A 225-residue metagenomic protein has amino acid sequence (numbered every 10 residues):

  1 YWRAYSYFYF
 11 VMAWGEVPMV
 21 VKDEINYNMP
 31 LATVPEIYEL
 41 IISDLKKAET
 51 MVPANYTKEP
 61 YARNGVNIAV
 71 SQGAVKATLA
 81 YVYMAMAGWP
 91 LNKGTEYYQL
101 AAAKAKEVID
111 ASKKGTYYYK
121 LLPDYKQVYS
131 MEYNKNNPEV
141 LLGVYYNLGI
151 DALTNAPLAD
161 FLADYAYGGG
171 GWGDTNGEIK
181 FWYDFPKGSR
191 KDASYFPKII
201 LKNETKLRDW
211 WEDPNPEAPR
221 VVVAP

Functional and structural regions predicted by a protein language model:
Y1-V70, Y83-E96, P225: Aromatic-anchored glycine-rich loop motif in surface-exposed flexible loops
K46-E49, K106-D110: Structural signal for well-ordered, non-membrane alpha-helices
K76-L79: TPR/Sel1-like alpha-solenoid repeat signature
E107-P225: Elongated scaffold/linker segments in the mid-to-C-terminal portions of large proteins
